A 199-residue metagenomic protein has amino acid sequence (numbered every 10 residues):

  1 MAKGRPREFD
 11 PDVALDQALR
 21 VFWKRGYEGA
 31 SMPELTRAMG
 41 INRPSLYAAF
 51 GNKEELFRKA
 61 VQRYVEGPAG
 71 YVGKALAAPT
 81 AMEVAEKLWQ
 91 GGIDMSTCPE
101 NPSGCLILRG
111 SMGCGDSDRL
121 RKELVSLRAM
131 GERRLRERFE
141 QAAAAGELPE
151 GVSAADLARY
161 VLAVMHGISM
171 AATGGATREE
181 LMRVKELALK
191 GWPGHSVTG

Functional and structural regions predicted by a protein language model:
M1-F9, G151, S196-G199: N-terminal intrinsically disordered/low-complexity leader segments
A2, V13, V21-E55, K59: Helix-turn-helix
D10-L19, L35, A60-Y64, P68 (+1 more regions): Generic hydrophobic, amphipathic alpha-helix propensity
K59, V72-S103, A154-V161: Hydrophobic alpha-helical connector segments
V84-A85, C98-K122: Amphipathic alpha-helical segments used for helix-helix packing
M95, G113, Q141, V161-E179 (+1 more regions): Amphipathic C-terminal alpha-helical segment
S103, R109, V152-A171, R183-G191: Hydrophobic alpha-helical segments that form the core of small-molecule binding pockets and/or dimer interfaces
D118-A145, D156, E186: Amphipathic alpha-helical packing segments from all-alpha helical-bundle domains
